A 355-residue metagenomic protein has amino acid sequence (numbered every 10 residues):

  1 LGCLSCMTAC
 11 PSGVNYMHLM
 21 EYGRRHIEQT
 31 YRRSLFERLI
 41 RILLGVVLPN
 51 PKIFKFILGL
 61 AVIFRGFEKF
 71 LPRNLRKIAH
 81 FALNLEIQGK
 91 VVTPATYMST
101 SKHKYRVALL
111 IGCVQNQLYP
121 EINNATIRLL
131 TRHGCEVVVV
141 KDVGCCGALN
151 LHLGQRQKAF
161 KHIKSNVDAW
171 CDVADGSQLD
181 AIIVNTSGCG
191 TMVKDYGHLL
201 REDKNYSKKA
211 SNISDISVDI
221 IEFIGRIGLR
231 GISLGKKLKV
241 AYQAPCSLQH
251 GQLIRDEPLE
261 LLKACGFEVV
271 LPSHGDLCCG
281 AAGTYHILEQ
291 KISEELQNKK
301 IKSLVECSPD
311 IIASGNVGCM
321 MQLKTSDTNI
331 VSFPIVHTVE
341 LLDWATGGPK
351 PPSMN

Functional and structural regions predicted by a protein language model:
L1-V14, D276-L277: Cysteine-centered iron-sulfur cluster-binding motifs in ferredoxin-type domains/subunits of redox enzymes
Y16-N355: Iron-sulfur cluster-binding electron-transfer modules in prokaryotic oxidoreductases
